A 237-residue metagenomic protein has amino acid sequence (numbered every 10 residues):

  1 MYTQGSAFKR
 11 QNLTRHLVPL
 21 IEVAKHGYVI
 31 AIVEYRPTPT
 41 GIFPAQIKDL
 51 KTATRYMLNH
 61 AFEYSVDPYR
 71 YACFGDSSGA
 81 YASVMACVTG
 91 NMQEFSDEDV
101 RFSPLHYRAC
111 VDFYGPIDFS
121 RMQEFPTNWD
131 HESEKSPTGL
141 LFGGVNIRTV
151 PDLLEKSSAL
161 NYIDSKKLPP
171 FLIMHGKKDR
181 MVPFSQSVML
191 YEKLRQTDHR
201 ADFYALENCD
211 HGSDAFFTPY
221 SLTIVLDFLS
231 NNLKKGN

Functional and structural regions predicted by a protein language model:
M1-N237: Alpha/beta-hydrolase superfamily serine-hydrolase fold, recognizing
